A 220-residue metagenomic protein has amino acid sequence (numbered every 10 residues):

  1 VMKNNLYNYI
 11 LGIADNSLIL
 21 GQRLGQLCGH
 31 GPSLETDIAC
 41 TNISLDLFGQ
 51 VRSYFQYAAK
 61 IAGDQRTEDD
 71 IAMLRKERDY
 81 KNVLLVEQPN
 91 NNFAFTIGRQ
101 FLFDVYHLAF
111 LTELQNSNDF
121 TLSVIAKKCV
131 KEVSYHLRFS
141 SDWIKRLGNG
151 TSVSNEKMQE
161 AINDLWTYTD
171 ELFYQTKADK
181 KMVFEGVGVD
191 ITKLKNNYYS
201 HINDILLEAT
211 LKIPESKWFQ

Functional and structural regions predicted by a protein language model:
M2-L11, L74-Q100, G150-S154, L165-G188: Acidic/His metal-coordination segments adjacent to aromatic residues that form catalytic metal sites in metalloenzymes
L6-I10, G31-Q50, T96, T121-V133: Alpha-helical scaffold segments that form or flank carboxylate-/histidine-based iron centers
N16-L24, Q50, Y54, F103-F110 (+2 more regions): Amphipathic, well-ordered alpha-helical segments in soluble domains
L20-N42, H107-L122: Helix-loop segments that flank and shape redox-cofactor active sites
S44-L74, S140-L147: Conserved alpha-helical segments that form or flank metal/cofactor-binding pockets of metalloenzymes
L84-F139: Internal, conserved structured core segments that host functional sites
T121-E185: A contiguous pocket-lining binding segment that forms or flanks enzyme active sites
E156-Q220: Extended, helix-rich structural scaffolds rather than catalytic motifs
